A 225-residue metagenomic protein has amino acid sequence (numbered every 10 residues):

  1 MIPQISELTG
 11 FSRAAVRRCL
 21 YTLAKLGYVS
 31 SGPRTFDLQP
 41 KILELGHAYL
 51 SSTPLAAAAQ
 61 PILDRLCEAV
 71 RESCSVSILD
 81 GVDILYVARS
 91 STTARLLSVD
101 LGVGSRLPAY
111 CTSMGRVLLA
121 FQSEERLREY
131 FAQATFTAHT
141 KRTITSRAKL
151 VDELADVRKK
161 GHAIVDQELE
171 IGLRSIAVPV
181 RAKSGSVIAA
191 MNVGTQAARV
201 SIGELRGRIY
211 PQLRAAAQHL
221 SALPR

Functional and structural regions predicted by a protein language model:
M1-A57, Q218, A222-L223: N-terminal helix-turn-helix
T22-Y28, K41, S75, Y86 (+2 more regions): Residue-level recognition of specific faces of alpha-helices
T35, Q39, S52, A56 (+6 more regions): Short, structured helix-loop boundary elements
D37-Q133: Amphipathic alpha-helical effector-binding/dimerization core of metabolite-sensing transcriptional regulators
A58-L66, F131-A177, A222-L223: Short, basic/aromatic recognition patches
V180-K183: Sensor-regulatory modules in signal-transduction proteins
V187-R225: Juxtadomain coupling helices with adjacent low-complexity linkers
